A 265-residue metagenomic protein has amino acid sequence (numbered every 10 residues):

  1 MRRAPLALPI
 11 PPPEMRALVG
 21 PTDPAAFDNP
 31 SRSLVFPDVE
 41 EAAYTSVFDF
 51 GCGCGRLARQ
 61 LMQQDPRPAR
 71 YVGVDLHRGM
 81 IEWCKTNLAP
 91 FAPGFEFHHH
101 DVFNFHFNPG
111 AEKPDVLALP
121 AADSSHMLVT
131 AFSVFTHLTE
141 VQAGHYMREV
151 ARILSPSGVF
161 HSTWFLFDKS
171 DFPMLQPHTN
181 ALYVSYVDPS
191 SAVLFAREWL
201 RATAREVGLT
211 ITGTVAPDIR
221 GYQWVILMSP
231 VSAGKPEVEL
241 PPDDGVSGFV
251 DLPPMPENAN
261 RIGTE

Functional and structural regions predicted by a protein language model:
M1-S46, C54-P68, V74-A118, G144-H145 (+1 more regions): Class I (Rossmann-like) S-adenosyl-L-methionine-dependent methyltransferase catalytic domain, capturing the SAM-binding
F50: Conserved beta-strand/loop positions that form the S-adenosyl-L-methionine
L119-D123: Nucleotide-sugar donor-binding and catalytic loop/hinge architecture of NDP-sugar-dependent glycosyltransferases
T130: A conserved beta-strand element that flanks and buttresses the S-adenosyl-L-methionine
S133-V134: Short catalytic micro-motifs in class I SAM-dependent methyltransferases
T139-E140: Helix-capping/helix-break motifs at membrane-protein junctions, especially on the cytosolic side just before or after
G144-P156: A short glycine-rich, Lys/Arg-flanked "PGG" loop and its adjoining helix->strand segment in the class I
